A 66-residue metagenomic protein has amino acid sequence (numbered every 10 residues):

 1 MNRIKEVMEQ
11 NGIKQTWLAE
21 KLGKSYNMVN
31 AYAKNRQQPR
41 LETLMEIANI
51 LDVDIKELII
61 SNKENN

Functional and structural regions predicted by a protein language model:
N2-K21: Short basic helix-loop element that most often maps to the first helix and adjoining turn of HTH DNA-binding modules
R3, S25, I55-K56: Generic short amphipathic/hydrophobic targeting helices enriched at N-termini, encompassing Sec-type signal peptides
E6, Q10-G12, A31-Y32, N49 (+1 more regions): Short, charged recognition helix plus adjacent turn of helix-turn-helix-like nucleic-acid-binding domains
Q15, Y26, L41-L44: Helix-turn-helix DNA-binding elements, focusing on the entry/boundary residues of the two helices that contact DNA
W17, M28, E57: Residues in the helix-turn-helix
K24-Q38: Recognition helix of helix-turn-helix/homeodomain-like DNA-binding domains that insert into the DNA major groove
E42-E57: DNA major-groove recognition helix of helix-turn-helix/homeodomain DNA-binding modules
